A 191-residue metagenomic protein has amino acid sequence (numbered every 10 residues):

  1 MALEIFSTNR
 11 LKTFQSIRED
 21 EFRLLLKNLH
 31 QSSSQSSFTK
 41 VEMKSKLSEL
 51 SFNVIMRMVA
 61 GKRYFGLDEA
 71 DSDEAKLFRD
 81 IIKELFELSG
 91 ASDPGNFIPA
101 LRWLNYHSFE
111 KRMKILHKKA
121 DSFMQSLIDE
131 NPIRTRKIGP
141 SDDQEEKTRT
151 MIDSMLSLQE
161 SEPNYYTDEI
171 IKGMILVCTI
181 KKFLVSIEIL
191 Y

Functional and structural regions predicted by a protein language model:
A2-I5, I98-L104, V185-I189: Surface-exposed beta-strand-to-loop junctions that form interaction patches on eukaryotic regulatory domains
F6-R10, I81, G90-A91, K114-L190: Conserved cytochrome P450 catalytic core segment spanning the I/J/K helices
N9-D20, Q31-R57, G66-A75, A100-S122 (+2 more regions): Cytochrome P450
F22-L26, V41-D68, K83, M124-I128 (+2 more regions): Hydrophobic mid-domain F-helix/FG-region of cytochrome P450s
R23-Q31, P94-A100, Y165-D168: Active-site-adjacent bridging/hinge elements
L77-D80, E84: Active-site-proximal acidic secondary-structure segment that organizes catalysis
E84-W103: Charged/polar, low-hydrophobicity segments characteristic of intrinsically disordered regions and flexible loops
